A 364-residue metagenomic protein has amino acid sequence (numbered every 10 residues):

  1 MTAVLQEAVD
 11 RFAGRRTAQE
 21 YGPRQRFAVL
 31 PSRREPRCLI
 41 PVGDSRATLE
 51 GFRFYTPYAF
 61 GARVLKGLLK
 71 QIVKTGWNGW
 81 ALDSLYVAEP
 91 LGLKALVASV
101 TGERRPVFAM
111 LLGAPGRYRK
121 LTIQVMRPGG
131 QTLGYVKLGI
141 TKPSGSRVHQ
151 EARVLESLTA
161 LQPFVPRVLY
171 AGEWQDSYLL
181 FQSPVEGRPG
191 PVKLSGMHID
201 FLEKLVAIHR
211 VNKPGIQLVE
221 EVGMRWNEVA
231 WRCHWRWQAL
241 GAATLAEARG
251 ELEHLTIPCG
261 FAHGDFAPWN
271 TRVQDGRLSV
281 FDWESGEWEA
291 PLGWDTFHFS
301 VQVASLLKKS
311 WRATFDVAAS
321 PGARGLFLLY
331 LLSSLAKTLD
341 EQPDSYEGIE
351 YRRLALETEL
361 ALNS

Functional and structural regions predicted by a protein language model:
T2-L111: Juxta-kinase regulatory segment immediately upstream of eukaryotic protein kinase catalytic domains
R119-H149: ATP-binding glycine-rich loop module of kinase domains
E151-P166, V185-W226, A242-A267: Conserved kinase catalytic-core helix
R167-S177: Short beta-strand micro-motifs within the conserved protein kinase catalytic domain, predominantly in the N-lobe
S177-G187: Conserved short submotifs of the Hanks-type protein kinase catalytic core that shape the nucleotide-binding pocket
D265, N270, D282: Conserved catalytic-loop position in the HRD/HxD motif
Q274-D316: Active-site Asp-x-Gly
W311-R312, K337-S364: ATP/Mg2+ or Mg2+-diphosphate-binding catalytic cores that bind nucleotide phosphates or diphosphates via glycine-rich
